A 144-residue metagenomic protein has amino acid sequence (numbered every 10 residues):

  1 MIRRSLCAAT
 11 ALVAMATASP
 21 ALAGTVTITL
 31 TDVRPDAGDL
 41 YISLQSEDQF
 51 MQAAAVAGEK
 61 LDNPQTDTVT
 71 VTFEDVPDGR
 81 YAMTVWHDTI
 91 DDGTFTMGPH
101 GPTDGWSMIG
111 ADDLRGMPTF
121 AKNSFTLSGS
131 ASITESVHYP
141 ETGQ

Functional and structural regions predicted by a protein language model:
M1-A9: Bacterial N-terminal signal peptides that target proteins for export
T10-A11, A21: Cleavable N-terminal signal peptides
A16-S19: N-terminal signal peptide c-region/cleavage motif recognized by signal peptidases
V26-V33, I42: A short, amphipathic beta-strand motif
D67, T72, V76-R80: A glycine-anchored, Pro-Gly-centered beta-turn/N-cap motif
Y81-V85: A short tyrosine-centered beta-strand micro-motif
D88-M97: Acidic, glycine-anchored loop motifs typical of Ca2+
G105-G143: Extracellular beta-sheet/turn segments enriched in Thr/Pro/Gly and aliphatic residues
